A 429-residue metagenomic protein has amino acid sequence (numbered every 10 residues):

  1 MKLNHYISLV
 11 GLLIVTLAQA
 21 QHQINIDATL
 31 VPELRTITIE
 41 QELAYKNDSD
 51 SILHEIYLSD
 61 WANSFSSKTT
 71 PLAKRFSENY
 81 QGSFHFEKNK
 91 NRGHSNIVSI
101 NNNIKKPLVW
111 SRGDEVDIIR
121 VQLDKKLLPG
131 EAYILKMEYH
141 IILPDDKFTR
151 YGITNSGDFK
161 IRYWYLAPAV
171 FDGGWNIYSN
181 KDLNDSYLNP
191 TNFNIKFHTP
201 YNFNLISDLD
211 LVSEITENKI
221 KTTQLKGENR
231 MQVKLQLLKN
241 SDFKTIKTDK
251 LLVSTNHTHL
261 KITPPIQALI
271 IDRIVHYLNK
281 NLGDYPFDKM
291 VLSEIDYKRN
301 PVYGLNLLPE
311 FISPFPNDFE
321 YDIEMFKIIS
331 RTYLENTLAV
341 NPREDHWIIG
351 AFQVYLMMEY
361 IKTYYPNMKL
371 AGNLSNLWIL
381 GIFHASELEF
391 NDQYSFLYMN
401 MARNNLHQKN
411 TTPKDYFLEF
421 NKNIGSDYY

Functional and structural regions predicted by a protein language model:
M1-Q23: Bacterial Sec-dependent N-terminal signal peptides
A18-T38, D48-I52, N155: N-terminal, polar/Ser/Thr-rich
A28, S51, E115-I118, K250: Coil residues (strongly favoring Ser/Thr
E33, P129-G130: Surface-exposed loops/turns
T38-S64, T69, Y80: Ligand-binding face of N-terminal immunoglobulin V-set domains in extracellular IgSF glycoproteins
Y80-S99, S111-D117, Q122-D124, L135-K234: Extended, low-hydrophobicity, Ser/Thr/Pro/Gly-biased non-transmembrane segments
I195, Q224, D242-H346, F352-Y360: Juxtacatalytic substrate-recognition/specificity segment
G350-Y429: Acidic/His/Gly-enriched intrinsically disordered linker/tail segments that often contain short helix/coil "MoRF-like"
